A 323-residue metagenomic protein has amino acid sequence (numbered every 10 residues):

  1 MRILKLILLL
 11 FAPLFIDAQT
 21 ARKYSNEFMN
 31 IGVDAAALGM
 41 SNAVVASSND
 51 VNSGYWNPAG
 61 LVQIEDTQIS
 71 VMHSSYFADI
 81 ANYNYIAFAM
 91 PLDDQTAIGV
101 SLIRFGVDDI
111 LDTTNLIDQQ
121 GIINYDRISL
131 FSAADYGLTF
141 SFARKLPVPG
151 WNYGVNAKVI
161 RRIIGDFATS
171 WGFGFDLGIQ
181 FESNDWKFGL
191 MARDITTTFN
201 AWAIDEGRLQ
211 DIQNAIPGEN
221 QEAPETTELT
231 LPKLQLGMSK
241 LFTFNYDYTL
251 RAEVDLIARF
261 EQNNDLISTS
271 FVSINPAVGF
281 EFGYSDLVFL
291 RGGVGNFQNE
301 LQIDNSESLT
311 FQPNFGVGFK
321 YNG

Functional and structural regions predicted by a protein language model:
M1-K23: Bacterial Sec-dependent N-terminal signal peptides
Q19-G323: Subset of outer-membrane beta-barrel
